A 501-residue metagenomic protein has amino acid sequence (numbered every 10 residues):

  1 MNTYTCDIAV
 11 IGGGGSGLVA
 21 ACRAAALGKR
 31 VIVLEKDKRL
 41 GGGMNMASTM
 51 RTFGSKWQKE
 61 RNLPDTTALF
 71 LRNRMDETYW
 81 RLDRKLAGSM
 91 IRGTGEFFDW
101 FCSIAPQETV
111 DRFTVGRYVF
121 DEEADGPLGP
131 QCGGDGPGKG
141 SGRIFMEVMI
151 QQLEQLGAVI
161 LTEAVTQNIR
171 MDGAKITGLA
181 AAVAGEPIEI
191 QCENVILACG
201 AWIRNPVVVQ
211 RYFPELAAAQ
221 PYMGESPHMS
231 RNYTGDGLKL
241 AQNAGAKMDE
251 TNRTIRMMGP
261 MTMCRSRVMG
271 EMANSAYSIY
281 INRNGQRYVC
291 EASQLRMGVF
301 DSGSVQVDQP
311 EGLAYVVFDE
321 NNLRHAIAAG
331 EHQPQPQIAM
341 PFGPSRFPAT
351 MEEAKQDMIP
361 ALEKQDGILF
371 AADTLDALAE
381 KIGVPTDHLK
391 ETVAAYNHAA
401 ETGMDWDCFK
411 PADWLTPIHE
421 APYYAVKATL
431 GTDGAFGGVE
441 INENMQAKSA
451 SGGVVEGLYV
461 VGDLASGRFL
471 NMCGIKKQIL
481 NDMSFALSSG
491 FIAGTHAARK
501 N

Functional and structural regions predicted by a protein language model:
N2-S16, I32: Beta1/beta-strand and adjacent pyrophosphate-binding region of the FAD-binding site in flavoprotein oxidoreductases
T3-C6, A184-N194, V454: Core beta-strand elements of the Rossmann-like FAD/NAD(P) dinucleotide-binding domain in flavoenzyme oxidoreductases
A26-N45: Glycine-rich FAD pyrophosphate-binding loop
P64-G126, F370-P385: Rossmann-like flavin
M90-I188, C192, R204-V208, A400-E420: Conserved redox-cofactor binding core of oxidoreductases
N168, T374-A377, V384, H388-M472 (+1 more regions): A glycine-rich dinucleotide-binding beta-alpha-beta segment and adjacent secondary-structure elements that constitute
E186, I190-P260, I479, M483 (+2 more regions): Glycine-rich loop(s) and the adjacent beta-strand/alpha-helix scaffold that form part
T234, L238-L240, A244-K381: An anion/pyrophosphate-binding glycine-rich loop and adjacent beta-alpha core in soluble alpha-beta enzymes
